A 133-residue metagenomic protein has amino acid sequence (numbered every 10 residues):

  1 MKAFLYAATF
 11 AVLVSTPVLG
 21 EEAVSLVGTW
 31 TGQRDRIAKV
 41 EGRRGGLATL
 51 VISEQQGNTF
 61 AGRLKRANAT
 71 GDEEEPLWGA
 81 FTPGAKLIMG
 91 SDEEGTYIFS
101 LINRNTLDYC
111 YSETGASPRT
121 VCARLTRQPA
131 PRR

Functional and structural regions predicted by a protein language model:
K2-A7: Sec-dependent signal peptide recognition, specifically the positively charged N-region followed immediately by
S15-P17: N-terminal signal peptide c-region/cleavage motif recognized by signal peptidases
E21-I102, C110-Q128, R133: Central antiparallel beta-sheet cores of small beta-barrel/beta-sandwich binding domains
